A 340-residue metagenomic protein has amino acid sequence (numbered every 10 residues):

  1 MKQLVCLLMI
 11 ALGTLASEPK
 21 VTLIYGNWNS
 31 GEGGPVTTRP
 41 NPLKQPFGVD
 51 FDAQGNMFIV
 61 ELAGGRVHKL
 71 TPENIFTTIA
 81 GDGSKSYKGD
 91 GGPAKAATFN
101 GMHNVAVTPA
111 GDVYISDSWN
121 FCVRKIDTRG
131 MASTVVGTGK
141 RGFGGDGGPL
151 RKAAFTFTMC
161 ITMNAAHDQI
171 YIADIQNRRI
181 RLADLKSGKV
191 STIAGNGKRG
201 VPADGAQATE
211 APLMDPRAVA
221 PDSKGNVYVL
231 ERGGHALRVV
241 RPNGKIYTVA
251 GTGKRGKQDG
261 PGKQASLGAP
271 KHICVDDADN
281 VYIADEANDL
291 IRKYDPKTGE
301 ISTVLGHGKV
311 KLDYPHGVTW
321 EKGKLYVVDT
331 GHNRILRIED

Functional and structural regions predicted by a protein language model:
M1-L7: Sec-dependent signal peptide recognition, specifically the positively charged N-region followed immediately by
L8-A16: Hydrophobic h-region of N-terminal signal peptides that target proteins for export in Gram-negative bacteria
E18-Q45, I75-G101, M131-F157, S187-D215 (+2 more regions): Gly/Pro-rich loop segments of beta-rich domains
F51-Q54, V107-A110, M163-H167, P221-K224 (+2 more regions): Residue-level detector of Asp-centered blade-edge/turn motifs that repeat once per structural unit in beta-propeller
N56-F58, D112-Y114, Q169-Y171, N226-Y228 (+2 more regions): Conserved beta-propeller blade signature
L62, S118, I175, L185 (+3 more regions): Short loop/turn segments immediately following the C-termini of beta-strands
G65-H68, F121-R124, R178-L182, H235-V239 (+2 more regions): A short loop-to-beta-strand structural motif that recurs across blades of beta-propeller domains
Y314-D340: Blade-level signature of beta-propeller repeat domains, shared across WD40, Kelch, NHL, RCC1 and BNR/Asp-box propellers
